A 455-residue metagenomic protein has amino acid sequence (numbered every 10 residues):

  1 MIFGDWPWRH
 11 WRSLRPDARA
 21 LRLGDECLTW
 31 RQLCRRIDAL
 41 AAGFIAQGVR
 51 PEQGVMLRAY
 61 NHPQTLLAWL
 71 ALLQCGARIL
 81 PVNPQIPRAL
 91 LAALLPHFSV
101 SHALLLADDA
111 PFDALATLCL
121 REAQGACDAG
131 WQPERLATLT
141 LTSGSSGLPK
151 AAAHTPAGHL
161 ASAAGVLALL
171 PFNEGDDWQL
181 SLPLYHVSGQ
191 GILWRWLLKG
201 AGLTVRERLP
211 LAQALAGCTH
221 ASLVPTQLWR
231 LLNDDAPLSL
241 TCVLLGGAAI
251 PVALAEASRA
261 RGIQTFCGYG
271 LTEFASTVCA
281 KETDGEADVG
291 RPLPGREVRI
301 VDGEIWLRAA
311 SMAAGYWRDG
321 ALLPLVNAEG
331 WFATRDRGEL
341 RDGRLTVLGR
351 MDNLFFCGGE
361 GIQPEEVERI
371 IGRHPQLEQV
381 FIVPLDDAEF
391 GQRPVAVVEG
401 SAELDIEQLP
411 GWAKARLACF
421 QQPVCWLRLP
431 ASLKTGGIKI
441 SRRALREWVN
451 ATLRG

Functional and structural regions predicted by a protein language model:
P16, Q124-L141, L148, A153 (+1 more regions): Conserved pre-ATP/AMP-binding loop-to-beta segment of ANL
A18-G48, Q53, H62, L70 (+2 more regions): Conserved AMP-binding/adenylate-forming core of the ANL superfamily
T29-R31, A137-A164: Conserved AMP-binding A3 loop
L160-D177, L184-H220, P225-T226: Conserved AMP-binding/adenylation subdomain of ANL enzymes
H220-L223, L231-E286, E297: Gly/Ser/Thr-rich phosphate-binding loop
D288-P294, V301-E329, R350, E360-I362: Conserved ATP/PPi-binding loop(s) of AMP-dependent carboxylate-activating enzymes
A309, R337-Q421: AMP-binding/adenylate-forming catalytic core of the ANL superfamily
A418-K439: AMP-binding/adenylate-forming catalytic domain of the ANL superfamily
